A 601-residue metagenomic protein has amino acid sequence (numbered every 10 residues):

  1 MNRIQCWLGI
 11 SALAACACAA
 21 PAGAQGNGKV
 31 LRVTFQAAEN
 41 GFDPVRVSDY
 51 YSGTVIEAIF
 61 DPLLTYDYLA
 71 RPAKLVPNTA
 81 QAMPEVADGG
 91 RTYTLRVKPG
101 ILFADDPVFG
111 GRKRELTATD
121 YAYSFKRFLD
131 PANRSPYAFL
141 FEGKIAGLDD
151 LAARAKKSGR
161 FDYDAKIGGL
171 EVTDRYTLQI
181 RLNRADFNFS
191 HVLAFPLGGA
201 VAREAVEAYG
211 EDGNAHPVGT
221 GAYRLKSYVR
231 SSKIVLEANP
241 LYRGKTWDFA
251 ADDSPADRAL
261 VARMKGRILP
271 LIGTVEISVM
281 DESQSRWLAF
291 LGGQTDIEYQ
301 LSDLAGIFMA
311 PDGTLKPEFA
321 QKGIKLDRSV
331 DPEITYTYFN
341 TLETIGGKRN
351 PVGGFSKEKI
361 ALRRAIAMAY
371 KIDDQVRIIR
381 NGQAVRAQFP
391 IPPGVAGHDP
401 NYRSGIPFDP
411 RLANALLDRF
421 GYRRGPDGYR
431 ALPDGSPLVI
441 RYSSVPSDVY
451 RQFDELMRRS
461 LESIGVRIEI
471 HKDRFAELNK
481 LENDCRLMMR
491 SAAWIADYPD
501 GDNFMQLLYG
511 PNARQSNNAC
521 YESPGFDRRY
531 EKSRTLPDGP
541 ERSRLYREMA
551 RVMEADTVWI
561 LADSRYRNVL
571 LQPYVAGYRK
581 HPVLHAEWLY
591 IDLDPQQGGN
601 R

Functional and structural regions predicted by a protein language model:
M1-G9: Bacterial N-terminal signal peptides that target proteins for export
G9-A17: Bacterial N-terminal signal peptides
A20-A24: Sec/Tat signal peptide C-region and signal peptidase I cleavage site
Q25-G26, R96, E115-R203, T220-R230 (+1 more regions): Surface-exposed binding/hinge segments that line and control ligand-binding clefts or catalytic entry sites
T34-D88, V218: N-terminal lobe/hinge region of extracytoplasmic solute-binding protein
A37-T54, V76-T79, P107-G110, P136-Y137 (+5 more regions): A structural "hinge/loop" feature
Y68-L69, T92, K98-R134, R181 (+7 more regions): Extracytoplasmic/periplasmic ligand-capture domains
A562: Glycine-rich and polybasic anion-binding loops at the starts of cofactor/ligand-binding domains
